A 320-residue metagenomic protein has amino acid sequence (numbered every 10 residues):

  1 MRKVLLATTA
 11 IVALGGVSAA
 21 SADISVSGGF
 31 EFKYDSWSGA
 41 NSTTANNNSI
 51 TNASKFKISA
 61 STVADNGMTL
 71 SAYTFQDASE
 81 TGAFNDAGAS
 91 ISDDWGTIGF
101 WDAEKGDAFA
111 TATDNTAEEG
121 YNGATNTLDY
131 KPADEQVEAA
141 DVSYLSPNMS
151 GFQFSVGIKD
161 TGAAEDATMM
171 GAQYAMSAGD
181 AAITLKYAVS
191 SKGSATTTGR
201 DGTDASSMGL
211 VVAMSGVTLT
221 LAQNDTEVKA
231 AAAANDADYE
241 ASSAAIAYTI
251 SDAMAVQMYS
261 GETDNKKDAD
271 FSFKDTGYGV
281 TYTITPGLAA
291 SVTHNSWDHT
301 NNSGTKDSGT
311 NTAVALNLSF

Functional and structural regions predicted by a protein language model:
M1-F320: Outer-membrane beta-barrel proteins
